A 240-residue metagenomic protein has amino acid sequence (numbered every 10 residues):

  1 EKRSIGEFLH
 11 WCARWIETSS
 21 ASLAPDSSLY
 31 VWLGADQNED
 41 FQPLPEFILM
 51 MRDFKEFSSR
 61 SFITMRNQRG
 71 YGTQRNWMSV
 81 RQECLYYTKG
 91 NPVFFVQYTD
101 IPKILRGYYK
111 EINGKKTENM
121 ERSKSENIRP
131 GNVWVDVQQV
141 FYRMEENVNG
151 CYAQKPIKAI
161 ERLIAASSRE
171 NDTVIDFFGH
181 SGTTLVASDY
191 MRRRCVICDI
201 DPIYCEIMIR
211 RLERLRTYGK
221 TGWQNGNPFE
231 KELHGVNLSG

Functional and structural regions predicted by a protein language model:
E1-I207: Core catalytic lobe of class I
I209-G240: S-adenosyl-L-methionine
